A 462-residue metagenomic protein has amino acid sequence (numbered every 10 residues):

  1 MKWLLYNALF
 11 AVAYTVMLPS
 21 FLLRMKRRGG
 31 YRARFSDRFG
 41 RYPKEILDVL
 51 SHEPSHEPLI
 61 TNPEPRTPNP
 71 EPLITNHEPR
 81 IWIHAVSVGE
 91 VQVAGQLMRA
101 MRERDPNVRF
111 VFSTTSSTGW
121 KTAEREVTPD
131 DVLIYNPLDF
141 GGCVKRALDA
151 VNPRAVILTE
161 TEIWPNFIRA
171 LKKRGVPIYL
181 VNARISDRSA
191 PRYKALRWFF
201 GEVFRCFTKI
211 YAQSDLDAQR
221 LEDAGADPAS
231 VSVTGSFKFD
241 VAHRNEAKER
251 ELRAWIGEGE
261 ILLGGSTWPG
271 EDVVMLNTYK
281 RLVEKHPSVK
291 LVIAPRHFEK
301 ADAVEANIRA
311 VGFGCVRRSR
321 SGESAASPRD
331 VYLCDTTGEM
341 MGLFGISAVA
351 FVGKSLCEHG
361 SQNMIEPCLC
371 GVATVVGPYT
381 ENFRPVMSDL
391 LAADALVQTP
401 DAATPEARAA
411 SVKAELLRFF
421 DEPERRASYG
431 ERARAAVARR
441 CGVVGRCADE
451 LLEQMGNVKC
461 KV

Functional and structural regions predicted by a protein language model:
M1-N62, N76-K461: Nucleotide-activated sugar donor-binding and catalytic core shared by glycosyltransferases and related lipid-linked
N62-E64, E71-P72: Intrinsic low-complexity tandem-repeat regions in disordered proteins
